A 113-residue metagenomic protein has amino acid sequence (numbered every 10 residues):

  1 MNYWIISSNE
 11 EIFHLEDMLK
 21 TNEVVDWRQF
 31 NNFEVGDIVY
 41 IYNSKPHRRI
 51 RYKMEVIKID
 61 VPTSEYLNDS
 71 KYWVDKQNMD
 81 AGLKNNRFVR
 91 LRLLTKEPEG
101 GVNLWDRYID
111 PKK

Functional and structural regions predicted by a protein language model:
M1-V35, S44-H47, P111: Compositionally biased, charged N-terminal/linker segments
R51, E55-K113: Aromatic- and Lys/Arg-enriched surface recognition patch
